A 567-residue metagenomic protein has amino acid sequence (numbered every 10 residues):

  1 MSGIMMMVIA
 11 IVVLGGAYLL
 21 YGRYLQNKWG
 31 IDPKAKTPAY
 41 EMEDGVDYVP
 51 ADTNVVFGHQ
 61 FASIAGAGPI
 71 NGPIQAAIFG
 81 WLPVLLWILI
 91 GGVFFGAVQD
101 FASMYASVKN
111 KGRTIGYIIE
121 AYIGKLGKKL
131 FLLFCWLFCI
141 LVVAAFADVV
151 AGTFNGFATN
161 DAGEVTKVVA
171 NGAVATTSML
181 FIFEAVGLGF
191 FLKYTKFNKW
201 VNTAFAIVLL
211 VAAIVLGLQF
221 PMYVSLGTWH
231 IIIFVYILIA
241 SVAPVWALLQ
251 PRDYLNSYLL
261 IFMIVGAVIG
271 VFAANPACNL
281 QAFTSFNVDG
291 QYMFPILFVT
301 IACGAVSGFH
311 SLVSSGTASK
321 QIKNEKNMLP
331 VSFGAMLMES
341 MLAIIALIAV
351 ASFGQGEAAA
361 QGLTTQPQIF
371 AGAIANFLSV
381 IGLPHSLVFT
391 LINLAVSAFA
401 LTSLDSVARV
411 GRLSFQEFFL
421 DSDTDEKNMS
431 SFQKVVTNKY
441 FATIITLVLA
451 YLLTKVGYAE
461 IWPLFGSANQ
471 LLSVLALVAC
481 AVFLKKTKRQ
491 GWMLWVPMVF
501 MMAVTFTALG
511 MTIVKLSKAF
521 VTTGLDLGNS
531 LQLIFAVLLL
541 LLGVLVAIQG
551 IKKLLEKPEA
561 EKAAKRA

Functional and structural regions predicted by a protein language model:
S2-L19, A76-S107, G116, A175-A185 (+4 more regions): Extracellular loop-to-transmembrane helix junctions
V13-I70, S257, Q321: Membrane-interface "cap" regions at the ends of multi-pass membrane proteins
A51-N110, A121-K125, V142, A147-G156 (+2 more regions): Membrane-interface helix-loop-helix modules in multi-pass membrane proteins
D52-G68, L226-A243, L255-S257, G266-P276 (+4 more regions): Hydrophobic, membrane-embedded alpha-helices of multi-pass small-molecule transporters
A67-I74, G91-Q99, S103, S107-K111 (+5 more regions): Membrane-helix boundary/coupling elements in multi-pass transport proteins
K125-I140, G334-S340, V388, E417-K455: Loop-to-transmembrane helix boundary motifs in multi-pass membrane proteins
G189-Y194, V208-I231, I239-S241, W246 (+4 more regions): Hydrophobic alpha-helical segments and their helix-loop junctions in multi-pass secondary transporters
V271-S285, L337-A373, S406: Extracellular/periplasmic helix-exit of transmembrane alpha-helices
